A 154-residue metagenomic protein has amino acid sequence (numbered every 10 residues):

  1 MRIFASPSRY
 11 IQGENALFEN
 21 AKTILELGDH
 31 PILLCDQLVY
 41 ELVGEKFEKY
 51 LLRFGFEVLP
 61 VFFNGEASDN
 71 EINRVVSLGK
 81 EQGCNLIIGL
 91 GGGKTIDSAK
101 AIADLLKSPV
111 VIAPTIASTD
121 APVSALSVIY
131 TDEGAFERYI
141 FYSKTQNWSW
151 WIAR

Functional and structural regions predicted by a protein language model:
M1-L86: ATP/NTP phosphate-donor binding region
S8, D104-R154: A glycine/threonine-rich phosphate-anchoring loop and its flanking beta-alpha core in nucleotide/phosphate-binding
G13-A16, L42, G93, V111 (+1 more regions): Short amphipathic alpha-helical surface micro-motifs
L17, Y40-V43, D69, K94-A101 (+1 more regions): Short glycine/serine/threonine-rich phosphate/pyrophosphate-binding segments that cradle anionic phosphate groups
Y40, F62-A67, L90-G92, T119 (+1 more regions): Short C-terminal domain-edge/linker segments immediately following a structured domain
K46-K49, V75, I102-L105, A125-V128: Short, glycine/charged-enriched secondary-structure capping and boundary segments
G79-I102, L106-A117: A short, small-residue-rich loop immediately preceding and capping a beta-strand
